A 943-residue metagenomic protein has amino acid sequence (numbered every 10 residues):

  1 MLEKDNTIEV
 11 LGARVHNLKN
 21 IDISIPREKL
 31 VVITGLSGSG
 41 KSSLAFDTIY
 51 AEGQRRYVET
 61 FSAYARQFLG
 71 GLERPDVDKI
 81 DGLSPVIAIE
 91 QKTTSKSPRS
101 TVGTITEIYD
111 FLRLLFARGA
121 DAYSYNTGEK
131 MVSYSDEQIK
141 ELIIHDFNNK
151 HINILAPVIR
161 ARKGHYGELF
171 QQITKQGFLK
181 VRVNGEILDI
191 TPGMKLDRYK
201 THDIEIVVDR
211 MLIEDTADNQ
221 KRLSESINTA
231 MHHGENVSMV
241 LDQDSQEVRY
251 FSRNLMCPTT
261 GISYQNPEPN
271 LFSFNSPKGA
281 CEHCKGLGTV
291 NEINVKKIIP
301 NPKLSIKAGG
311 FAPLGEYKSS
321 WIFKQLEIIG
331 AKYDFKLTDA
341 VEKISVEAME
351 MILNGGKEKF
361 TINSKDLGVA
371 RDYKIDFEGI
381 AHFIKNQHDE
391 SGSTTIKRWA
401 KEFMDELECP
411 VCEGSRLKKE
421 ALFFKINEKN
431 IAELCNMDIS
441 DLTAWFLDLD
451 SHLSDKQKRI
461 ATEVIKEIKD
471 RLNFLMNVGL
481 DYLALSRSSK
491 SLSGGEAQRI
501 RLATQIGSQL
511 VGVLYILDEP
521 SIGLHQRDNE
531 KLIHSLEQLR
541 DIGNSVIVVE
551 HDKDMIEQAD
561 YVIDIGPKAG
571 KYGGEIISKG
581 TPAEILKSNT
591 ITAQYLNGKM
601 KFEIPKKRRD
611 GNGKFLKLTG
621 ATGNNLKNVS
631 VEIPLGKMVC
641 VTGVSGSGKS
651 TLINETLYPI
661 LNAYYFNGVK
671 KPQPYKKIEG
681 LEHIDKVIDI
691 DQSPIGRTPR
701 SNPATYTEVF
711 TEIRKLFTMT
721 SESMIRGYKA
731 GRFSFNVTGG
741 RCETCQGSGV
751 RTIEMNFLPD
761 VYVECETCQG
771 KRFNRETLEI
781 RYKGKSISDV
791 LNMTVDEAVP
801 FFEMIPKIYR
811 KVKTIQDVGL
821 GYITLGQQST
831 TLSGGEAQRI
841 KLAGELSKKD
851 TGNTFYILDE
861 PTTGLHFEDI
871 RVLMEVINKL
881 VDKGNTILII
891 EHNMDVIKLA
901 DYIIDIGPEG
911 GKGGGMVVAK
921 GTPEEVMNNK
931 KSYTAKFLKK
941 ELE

Functional and structural regions predicted by a protein language model:
M1-E943: Conserved phosphate-binding elements of NTP-dependent enzyme cores
